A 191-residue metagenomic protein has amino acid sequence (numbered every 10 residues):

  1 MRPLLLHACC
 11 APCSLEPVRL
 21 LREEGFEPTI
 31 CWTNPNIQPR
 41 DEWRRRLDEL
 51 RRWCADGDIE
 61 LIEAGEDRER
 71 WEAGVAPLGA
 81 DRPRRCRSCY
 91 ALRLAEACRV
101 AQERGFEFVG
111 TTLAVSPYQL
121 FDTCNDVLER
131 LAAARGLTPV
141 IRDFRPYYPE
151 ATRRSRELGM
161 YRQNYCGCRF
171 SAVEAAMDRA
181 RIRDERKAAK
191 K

Functional and structural regions predicted by a protein language model:
M1-K191: Nucleotide-activated chemistry modules centered on ATP-dependent adenylation/adenylyltransferase
